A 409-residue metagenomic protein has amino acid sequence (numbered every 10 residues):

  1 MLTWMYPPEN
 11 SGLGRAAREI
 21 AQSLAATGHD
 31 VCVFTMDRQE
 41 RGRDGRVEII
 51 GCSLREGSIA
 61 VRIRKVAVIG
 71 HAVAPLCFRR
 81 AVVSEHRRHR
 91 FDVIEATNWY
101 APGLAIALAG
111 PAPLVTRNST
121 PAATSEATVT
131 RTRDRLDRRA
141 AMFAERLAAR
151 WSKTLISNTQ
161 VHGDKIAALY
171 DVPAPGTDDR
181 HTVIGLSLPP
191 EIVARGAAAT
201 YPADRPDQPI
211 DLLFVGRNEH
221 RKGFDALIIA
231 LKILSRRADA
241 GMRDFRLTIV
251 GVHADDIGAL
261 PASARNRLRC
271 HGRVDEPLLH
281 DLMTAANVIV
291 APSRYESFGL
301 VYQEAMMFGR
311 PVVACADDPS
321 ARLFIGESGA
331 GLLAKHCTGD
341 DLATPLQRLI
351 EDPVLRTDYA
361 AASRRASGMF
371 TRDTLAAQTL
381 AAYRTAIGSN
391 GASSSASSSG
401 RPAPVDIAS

Functional and structural regions predicted by a protein language model:
G57-V66, L108-R146: Acceptor-binding helix/loop patch of EC 2.4 sugar-transfer enzymes, predominantly nucleotide-sugar-dependent
R146-R180, L188: A short, active-site helix/loop in glycosyltransferases that binds the activated sugar's phosphate group
A203-K222, I228-L231: Conserved donor-binding/catalytic core segment of Leloir-type glycosyltransferases
A238, M242, I257-P277: Nucleotide-activated donor-binding/catalytic signature segment of Leloir-type glycosyltransferases, i.e., the conserved
R273-V274, D281-A286: Short alpha-helical donor nucleotide-sugar binding micro-motif in glycosyltransferases
R294: Aromatic "clamp/platform" in nucleotide-sugar-dependent glycosyltransferases that forms part of the donor/acceptor
P311-C315: Short hydrophobic beta-strand element within catalytic cores of glycosyltransferases and related nucleotide-activated
E327-G339, R348-P353: Conserved acidic donor-binding segment of nucleotide-sugar-dependent glycosyltransferases
